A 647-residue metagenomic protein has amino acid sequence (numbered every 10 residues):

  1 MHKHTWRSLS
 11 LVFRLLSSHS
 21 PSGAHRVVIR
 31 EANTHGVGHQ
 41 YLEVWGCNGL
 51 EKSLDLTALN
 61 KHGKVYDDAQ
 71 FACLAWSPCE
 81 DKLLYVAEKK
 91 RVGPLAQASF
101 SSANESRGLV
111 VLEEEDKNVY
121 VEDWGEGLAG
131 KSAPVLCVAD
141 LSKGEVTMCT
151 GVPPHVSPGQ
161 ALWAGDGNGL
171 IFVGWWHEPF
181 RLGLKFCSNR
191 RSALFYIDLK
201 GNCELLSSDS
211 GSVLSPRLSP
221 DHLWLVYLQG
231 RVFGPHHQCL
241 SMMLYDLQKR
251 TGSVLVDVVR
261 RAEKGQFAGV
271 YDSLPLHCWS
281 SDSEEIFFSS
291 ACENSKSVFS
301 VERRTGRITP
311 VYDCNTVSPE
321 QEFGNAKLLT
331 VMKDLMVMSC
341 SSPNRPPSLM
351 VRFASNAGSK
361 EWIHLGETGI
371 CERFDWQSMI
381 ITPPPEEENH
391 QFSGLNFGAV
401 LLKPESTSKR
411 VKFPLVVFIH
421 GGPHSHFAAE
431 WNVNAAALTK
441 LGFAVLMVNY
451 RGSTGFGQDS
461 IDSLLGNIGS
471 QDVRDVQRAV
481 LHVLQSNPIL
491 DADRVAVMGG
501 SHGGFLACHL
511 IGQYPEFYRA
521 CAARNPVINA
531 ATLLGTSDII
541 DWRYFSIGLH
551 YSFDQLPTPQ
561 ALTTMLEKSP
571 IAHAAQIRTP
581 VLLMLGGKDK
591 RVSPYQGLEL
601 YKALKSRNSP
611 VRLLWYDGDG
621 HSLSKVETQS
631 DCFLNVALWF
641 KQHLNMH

Functional and structural regions predicted by a protein language model:
S8-S10, I29-E43, A58-Q70, A87-V135 (+8 more regions): A flexible loop/linker signature enriched in serine peptidases of the S9 family
L16-R26, R30, C73-K82, A87 (+4 more regions): Blade-terminus and WD-like Trp-Asp/Gly-His loop motifs, strongest in beta-propeller folds
V44, V138, Y196, L244-D246 (+5 more regions): Conserved blade-register residue in beta-propeller folds
C47-G49, D140-G144, D198-G201, L247-R250 (+2 more regions): Short loop/turn segments that connect beta-strands within beta-propeller blades
K52-L59, T147-G151, E204-S207, G252-R260 (+2 more regions): Beta-propeller fold detector
V256-P275, P310-K327, I363-F374: Conserved blade-ending motifs and adjacent loop-strand segments that build the rim/top face of beta-propeller domains
G358, T368-S501, G535: Cap/lid segment of the alpha/beta-hydrolase catalytic domain
V448-H647: Active-site-proximal cap/loop segments of hydrolase catalytic domains
